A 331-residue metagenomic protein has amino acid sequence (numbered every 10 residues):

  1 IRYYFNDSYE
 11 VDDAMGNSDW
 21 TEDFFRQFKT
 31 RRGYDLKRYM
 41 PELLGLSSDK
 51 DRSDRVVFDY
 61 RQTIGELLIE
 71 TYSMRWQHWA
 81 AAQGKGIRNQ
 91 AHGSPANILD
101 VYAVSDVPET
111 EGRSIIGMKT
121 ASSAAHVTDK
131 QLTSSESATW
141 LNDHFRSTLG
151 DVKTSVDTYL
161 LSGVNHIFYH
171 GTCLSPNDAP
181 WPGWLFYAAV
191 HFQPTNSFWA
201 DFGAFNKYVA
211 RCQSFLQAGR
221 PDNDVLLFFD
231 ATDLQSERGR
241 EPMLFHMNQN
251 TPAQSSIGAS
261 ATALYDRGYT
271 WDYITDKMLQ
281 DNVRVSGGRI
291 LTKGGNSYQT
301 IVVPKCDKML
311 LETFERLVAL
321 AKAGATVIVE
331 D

Functional and structural regions predicted by a protein language model:
R2-Y3, D7-D331: Carbohydrate-binding surfaces of carbohydrate-active enzymes
